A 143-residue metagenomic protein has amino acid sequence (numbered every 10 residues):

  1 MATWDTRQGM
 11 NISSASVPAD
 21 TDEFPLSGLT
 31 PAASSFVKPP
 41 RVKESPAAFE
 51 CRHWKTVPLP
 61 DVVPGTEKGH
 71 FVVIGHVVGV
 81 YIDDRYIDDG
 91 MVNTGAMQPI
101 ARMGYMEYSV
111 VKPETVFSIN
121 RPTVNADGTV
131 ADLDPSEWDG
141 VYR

Functional and structural regions predicted by a protein language model:
M1-R143: Basic, polyanion-binding surface patches
